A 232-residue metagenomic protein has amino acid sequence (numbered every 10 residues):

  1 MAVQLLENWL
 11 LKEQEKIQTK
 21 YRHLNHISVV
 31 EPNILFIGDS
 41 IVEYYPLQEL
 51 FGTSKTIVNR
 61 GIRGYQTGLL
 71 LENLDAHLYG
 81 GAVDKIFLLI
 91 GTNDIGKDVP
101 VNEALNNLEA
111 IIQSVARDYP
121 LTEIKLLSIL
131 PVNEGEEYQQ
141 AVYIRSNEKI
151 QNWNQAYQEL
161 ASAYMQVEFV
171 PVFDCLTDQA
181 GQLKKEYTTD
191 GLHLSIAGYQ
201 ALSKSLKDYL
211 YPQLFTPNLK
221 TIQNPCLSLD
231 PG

Functional and structural regions predicted by a protein language model:
M1-F36, V42, P46-T53, Y211-G232: N-terminal secretory targeting modules
Q14-K16, N25-I27, T56-V58, A76 (+5 more regions): Extracellular glycan-modifying ectodomains
I37-G38, L127: Short hydrophobic segments within beta-strands
E43-F51, L69-N106, S114, K125 (+1 more regions): Oxyanion-hole/transition-state-stabilizing segment in secreted/luminal serine hydrolases and related acyltransferases
T56-G68: A short beta-strand-loop structural module common to alpha/beta enzyme folds
Y119-E123: A short helix->loop->beta-strand "cap" motif at the edges of active sites that frequently abuts
N133-G232: Catalytic His-Asp segment of secreted/periplasmic serine-dependent ester chemistry enzymes
